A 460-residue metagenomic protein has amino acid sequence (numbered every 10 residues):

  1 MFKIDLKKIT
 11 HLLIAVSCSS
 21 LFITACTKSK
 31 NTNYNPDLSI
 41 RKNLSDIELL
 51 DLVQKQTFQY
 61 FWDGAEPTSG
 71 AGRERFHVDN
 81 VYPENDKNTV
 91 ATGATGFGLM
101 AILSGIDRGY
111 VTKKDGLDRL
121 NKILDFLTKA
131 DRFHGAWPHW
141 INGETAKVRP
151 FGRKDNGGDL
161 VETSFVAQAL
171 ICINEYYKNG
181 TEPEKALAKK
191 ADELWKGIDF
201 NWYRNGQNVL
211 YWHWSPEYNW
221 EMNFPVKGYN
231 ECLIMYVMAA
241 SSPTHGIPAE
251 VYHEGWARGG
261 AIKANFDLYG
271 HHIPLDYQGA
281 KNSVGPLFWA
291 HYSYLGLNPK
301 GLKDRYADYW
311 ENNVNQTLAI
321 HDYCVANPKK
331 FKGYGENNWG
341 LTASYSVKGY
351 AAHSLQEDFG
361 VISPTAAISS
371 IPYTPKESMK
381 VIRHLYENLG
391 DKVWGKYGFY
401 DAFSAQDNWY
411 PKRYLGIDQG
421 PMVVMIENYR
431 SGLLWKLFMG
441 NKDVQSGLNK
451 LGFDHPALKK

Functional and structural regions predicted by a protein language model:
F2-L13: Bacterial N-terminal signal peptides that target proteins for export
V16-S20: Alpha-helical transmembrane segments
F22-A25: C-terminal motif of bacterial Sec signal peptides marking the signal peptidase cleavage site
T27-S29: Bacterial signal peptide processing site
Y34-K460: Ser/Thr/Asn(+Pro)-rich, low-complexity disordered segments
